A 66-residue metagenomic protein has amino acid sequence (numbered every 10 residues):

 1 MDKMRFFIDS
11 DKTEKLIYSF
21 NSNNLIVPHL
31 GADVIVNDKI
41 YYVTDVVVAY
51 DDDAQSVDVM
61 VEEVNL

Functional and structural regions predicted by a protein language model:
M1-D2, E62-L66: Short acidic DE-rich linear segments
M1-I17: Short, basic/aromatic beta-hairpin or loop at an interaction surface
I17-N23: Short alpha-helix capping/helix-loop boundary micro-motifs
I26-P28: Short, well-ordered loop/turn sites that connect or cap secondary structure elements
K39-V48: Short beta-strand-centered aromatic/proline hotspots
A49-V61: Short, solvent-exposed secondary-structure boundary/capping segments
